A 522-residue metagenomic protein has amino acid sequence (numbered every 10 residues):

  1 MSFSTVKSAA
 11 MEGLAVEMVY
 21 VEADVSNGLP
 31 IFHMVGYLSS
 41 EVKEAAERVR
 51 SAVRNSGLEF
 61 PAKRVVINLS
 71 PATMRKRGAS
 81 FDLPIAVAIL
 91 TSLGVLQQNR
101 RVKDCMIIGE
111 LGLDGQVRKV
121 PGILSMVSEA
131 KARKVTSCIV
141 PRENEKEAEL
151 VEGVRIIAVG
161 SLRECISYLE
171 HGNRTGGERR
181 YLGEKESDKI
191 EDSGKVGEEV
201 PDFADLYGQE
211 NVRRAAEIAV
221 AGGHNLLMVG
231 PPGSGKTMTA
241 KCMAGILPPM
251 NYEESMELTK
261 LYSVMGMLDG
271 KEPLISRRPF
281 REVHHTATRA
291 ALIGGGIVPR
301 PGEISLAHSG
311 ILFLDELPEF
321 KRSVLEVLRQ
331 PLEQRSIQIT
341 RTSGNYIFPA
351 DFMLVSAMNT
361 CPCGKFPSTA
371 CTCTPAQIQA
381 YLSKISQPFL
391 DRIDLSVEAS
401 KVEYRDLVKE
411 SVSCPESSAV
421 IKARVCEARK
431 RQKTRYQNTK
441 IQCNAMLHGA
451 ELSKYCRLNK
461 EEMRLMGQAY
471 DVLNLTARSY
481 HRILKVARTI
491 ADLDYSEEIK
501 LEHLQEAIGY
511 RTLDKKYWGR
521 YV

Functional and structural regions predicted by a protein language model:
M1-L227, P231-S234, I275, S479-Y480 (+1 more regions): Peripheral, non-AAA+ core regions of ATP-driven protein-machinery
V19-V25, L292, D394-E398: Short beta-strand elements
L38-A46, E59-P61, N68-G78, V298-P299 (+1 more regions): Basic, amphipathic alpha-helical bundle interface domains used for macromolecular binding and assembly
L113, L312-F313, E319-F320: Residues immediately C-terminal
E217, P273-L274, R278-P279, R289-L312 (+1 more regions): Conserved alpha-helical scaffold flanking the Walker A/P-loop in AAA+ ATPase domains
L227-D269, Q334: Walker A/P-loop
E254-T288, G295-G296, Q442-A450, A477 (+1 more regions): Conserved inter-motif catalytic segment of the P-loop NTP-binding fold
S309, D315-E316, V327: Walker B catalytic acidic pair
